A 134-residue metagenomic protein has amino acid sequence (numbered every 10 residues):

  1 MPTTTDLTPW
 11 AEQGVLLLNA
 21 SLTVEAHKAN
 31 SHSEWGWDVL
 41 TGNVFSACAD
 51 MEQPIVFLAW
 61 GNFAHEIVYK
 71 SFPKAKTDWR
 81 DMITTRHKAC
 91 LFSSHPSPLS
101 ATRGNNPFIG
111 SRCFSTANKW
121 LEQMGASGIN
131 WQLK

Functional and structural regions predicted by a protein language model:
M1-L16, V44: A contiguous catalytic/ligand-binding core that recognizes phosphate-bearing ligands
L22-Q53, F63-K134: C-terminal capping/extension of enzyme domains
